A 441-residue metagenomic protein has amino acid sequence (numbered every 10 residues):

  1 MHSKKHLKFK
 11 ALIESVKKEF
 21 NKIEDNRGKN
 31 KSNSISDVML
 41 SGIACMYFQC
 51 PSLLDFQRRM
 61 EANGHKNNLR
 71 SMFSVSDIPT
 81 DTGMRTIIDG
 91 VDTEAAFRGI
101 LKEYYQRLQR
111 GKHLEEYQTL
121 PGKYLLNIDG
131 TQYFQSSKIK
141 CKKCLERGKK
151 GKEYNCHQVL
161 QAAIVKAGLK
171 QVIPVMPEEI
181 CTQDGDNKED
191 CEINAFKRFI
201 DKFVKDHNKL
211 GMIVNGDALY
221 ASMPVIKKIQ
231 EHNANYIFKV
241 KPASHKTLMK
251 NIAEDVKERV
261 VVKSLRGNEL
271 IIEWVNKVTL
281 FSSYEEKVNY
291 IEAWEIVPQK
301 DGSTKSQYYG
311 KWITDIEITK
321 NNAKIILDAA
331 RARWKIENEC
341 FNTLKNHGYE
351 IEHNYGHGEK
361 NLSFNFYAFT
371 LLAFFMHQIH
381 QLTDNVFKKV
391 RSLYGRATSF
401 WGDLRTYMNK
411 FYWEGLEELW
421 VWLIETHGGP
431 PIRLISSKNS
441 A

Functional and structural regions predicted by a protein language model:
K4, E19, I23, E61-G64 (+3 more regions): A short, flexible helix-boundary coil/loop motif
K5-P79: Gly/serine-rich nucleotide phosphate-binding loop at the start of the catalytic core of nucleotide/ADP-ribose-handling
K8-F9, K17, F56, K320-Y355: Short amphipathic alpha-helical "interface-anchor" segments enriched in bulky aromatics
S41, F56, T80, M84 (+8 more regions): Short, conserved catalytic/metal-binding motifs centered on acidic residues
R85-L169, S437-N439: Active-site-proximal, Lys/Arg-enriched surface segment that forms a nucleic-acid-binding/basic interface patch
G148-L210: Electropositive, glycine- and tryptophan-enriched low-complexity nucleic-acid-binding patches
D186-T247: Domain-level cores of phosphate- or acyl-group-handling catalytic modules
K239-R333: An anionic, glycine-rich sequence signature occurring as long contiguous blocks
